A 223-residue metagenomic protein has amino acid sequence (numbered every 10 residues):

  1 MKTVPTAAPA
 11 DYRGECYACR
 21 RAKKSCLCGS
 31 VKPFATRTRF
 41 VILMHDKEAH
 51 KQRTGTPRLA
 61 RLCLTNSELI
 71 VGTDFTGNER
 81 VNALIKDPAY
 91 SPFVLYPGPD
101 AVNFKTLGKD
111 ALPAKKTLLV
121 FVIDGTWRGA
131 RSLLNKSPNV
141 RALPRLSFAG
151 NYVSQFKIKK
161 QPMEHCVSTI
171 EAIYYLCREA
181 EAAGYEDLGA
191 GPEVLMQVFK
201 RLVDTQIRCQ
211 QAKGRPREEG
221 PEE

Functional and structural regions predicted by a protein language model:
M1-T38: Cys/His-rich short segments
R20, T56, T76-G77: An anion-binding catalytic pocket shared by soluble metabolic enzymes
S30-G55: Short microdomains enriched in Cys/His and/or Lys/Arg
K47-E48, D74, D100, F148-V153: Short, acidic/turn-prone active-site loops that include or flank metal/cofactor- and phosphate-binding residues
T65-N135: S-adenosyl-L-methionine/SAH cofactor-binding core of RNA-modifying enzymes
L119-V120, R128-E223: C-terminal folded domains that constitute the principal catalytic or ligand-binding module of multi-domain proteins
